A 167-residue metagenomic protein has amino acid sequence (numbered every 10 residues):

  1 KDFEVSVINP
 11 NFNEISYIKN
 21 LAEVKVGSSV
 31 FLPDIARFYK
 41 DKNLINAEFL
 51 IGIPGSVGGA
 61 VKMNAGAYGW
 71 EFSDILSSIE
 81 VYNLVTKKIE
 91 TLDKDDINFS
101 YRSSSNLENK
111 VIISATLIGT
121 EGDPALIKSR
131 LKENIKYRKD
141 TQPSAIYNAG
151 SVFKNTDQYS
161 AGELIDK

Functional and structural regions predicted by a protein language model:
K1-E14, K62-D93, L107-S114: Structural signature of FAD isoalloxazine-binding scaffolds in flavoprotein oxidoreductases
K1-V57: Anion-binding (especially nucleotide phosphate/pyrophosphate-binding) glycine-rich loop and adjoining beta-alpha core
V7, K25-G27, G52, K62 (+3 more regions): Conserved beta-strand segments that form the floor/walls of ligand-binding pockets within enzyme and binding domains
I15, A47, V61-M63, L92 (+2 more regions): Short clusters of hydrophobic/aromatic residues that line enzyme substrate/ligand-binding pockets
V30-L32, G58-M63, G69-F72, F153: Short, flexible micro-motifs
A36-Y39, A47-I51, N64-E71, I79 (+2 more regions): A generic local secondary-structure boundary/capping motif
I45, I75, D95-I97: Short beta-strand or tight-loop elements that sit immediately N-terminal to catalytic metal-binding acidic residues
Y82-K167: Phosphate/pyrophosphate- and phosphate-bearing ligand-binding catalytic cores of soluble enzymes
